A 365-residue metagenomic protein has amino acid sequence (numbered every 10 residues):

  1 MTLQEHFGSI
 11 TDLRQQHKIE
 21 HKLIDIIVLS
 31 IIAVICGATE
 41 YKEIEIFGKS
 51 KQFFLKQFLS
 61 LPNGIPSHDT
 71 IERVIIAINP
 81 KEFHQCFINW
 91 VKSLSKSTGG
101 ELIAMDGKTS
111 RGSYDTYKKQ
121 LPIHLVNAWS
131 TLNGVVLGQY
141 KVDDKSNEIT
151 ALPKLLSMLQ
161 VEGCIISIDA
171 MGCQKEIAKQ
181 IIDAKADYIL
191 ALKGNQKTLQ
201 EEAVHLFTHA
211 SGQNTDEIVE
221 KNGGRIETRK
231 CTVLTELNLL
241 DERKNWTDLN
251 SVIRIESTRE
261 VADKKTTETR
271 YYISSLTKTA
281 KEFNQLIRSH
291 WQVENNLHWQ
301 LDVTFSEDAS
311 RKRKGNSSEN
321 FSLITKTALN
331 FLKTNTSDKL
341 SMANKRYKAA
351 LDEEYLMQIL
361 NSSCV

Functional and structural regions predicted by a protein language model:
M1-M105, G112-S113, N127-Q139, K333-V365: Dynamic "connector" segments at or just before major functional cores
K22, P80-F87, I149, L276 (+1 more regions): Generic structural signal for well-ordered, non-membrane alpha-helical segments in soluble metabolic enzymes
L29, I44, S67, D106 (+8 more regions): Mobile genetic element proteins and their domesticated derivatives, centered on retroelements and DNA transposons
P80, S157, T208, G212 (+1 more regions): Generic secondary-structure signature for well-ordered alpha-helical cores
L94-S167, C173-A186, K193: Polybasic low-complexity intrinsically disordered regions
K193-S289: An anionic, glycine-rich sequence signature occurring as long contiguous blocks
I253-L332: A C-terminal functional module that forms or caps the active site or interfaces directly with catalytic machinery
